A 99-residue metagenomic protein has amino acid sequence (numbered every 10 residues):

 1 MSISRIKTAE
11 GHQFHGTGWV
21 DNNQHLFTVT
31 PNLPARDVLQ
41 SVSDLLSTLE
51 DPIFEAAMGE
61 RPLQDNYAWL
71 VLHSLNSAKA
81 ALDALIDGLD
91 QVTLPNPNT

Functional and structural regions predicted by a protein language model:
M1-T99: Sequence/structural signature of long amphipathic alpha-helices that form protein-protein interaction faces
